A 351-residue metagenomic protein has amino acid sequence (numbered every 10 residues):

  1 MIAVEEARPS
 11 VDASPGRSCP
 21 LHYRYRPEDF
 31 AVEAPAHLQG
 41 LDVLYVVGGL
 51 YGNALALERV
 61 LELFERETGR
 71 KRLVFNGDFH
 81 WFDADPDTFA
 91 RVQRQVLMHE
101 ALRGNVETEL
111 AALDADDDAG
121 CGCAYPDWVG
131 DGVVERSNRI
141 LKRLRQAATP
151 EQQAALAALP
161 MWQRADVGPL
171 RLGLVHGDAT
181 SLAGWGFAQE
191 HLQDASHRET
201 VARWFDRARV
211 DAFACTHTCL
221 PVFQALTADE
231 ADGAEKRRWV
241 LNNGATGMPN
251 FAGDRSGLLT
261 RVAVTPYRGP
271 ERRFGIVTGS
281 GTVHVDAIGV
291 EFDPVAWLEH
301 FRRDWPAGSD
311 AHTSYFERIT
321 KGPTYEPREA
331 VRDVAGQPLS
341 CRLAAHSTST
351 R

Functional and structural regions predicted by a protein language model:
I2-P27, Q39, L226-R351: Acidic, His/Gly-rich catalytic cores of divalent-metal-dependent hydrolytic chemistry
I2-Q95: N-terminal active-site segment of His-dependent metallophosphoesterases
L44-V46, L73-F75, A101-L102, G173 (+1 more regions): Residue-level marker for buried hydrophobic side chains located in beta-strands that build the well-ordered beta-sheet
G49, G77-D78, G104-N105, H176 (+2 more regions): Active-site glycine-centered loops adjacent to acidic/histidine catalytic or metal-binding residues that shape
R70-D78, R139, S181-A188: Short, basic, glycine/proline-bearing loop/turn elements
P86-R164, A195-W204: Active-site neighborhood of divalent metal-dependent phosphoester bond hydrolases
A112-D117, G186-F187, D254, L298-H300: Short aromatic-enriched loop/helix-cap "lid" or pocket-rim segments at secondary-structure transitions that line
L144-A287, F292: Acidic, His/Gly-enriched loop-helix segments that form or flank divalent-metal centers in metallo-dependent hydrolases
